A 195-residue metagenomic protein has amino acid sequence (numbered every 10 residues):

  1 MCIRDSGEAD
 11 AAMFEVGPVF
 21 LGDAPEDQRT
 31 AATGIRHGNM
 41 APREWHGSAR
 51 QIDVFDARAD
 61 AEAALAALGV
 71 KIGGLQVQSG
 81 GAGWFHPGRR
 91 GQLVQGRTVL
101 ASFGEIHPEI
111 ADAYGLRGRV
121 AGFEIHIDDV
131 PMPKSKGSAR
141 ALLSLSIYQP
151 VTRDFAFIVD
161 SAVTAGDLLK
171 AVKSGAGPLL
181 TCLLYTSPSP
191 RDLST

Functional and structural regions predicted by a protein language model:
M1-C2: Active-site loops and adjacent core secondary-structure elements that bind or stabilize anionic groups
G7-P18, D23-T33, A41-S187, R191: A carboxyl-terminal module marker
